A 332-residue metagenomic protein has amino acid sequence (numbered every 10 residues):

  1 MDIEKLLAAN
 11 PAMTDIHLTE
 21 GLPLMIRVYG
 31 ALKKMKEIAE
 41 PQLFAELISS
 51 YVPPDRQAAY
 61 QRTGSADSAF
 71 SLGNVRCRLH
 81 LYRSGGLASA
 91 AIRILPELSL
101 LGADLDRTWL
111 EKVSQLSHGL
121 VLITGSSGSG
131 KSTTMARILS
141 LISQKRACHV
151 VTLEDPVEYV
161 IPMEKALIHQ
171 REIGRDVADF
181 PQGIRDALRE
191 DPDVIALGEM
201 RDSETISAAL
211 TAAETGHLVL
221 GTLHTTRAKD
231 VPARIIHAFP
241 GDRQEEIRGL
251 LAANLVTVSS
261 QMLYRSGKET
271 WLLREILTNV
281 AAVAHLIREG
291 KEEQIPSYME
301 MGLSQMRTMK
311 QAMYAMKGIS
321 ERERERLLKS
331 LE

Functional and structural regions predicted by a protein language model:
M1-E332: Short, flexible helix-loop junctions that flank or precede catalytic/ligand sites
